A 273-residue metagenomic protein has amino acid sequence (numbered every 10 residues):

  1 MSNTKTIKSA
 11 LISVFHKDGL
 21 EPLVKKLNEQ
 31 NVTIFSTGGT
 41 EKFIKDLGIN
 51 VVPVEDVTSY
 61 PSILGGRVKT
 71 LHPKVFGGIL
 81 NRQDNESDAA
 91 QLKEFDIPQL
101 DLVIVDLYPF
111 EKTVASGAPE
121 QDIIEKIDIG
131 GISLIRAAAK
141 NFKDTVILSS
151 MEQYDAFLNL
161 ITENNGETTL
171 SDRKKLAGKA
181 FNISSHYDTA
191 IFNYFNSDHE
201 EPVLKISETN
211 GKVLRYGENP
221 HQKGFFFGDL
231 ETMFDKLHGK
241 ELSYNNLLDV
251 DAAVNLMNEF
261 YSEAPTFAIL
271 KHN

Functional and structural regions predicted by a protein language model:
M1-V57: N-terminal glycine-/serine-/threonine-rich phosphate-binding loop
N3-K8, K69-F76, F110-P119, A138-A139 (+1 more regions): Gly-rich Lys/Arg/Thr-decorated short loops/hinges at beta-loop-alpha junctions or inter-strand turns that position
T6-S9, E29-V32, L47-N50, H72-F76 (+10 more regions): Short coil/turn connectors at secondary-structure junctions
S13, L80, V103-Y108, L148-S149 (+2 more regions): Short beta-strand segments
G39-P109, V203: Glycine-rich nucleotide/cofactor/substrate-binding loop typically near the N-terminus or early in the first domain
L102-E125, I129-T168, G228-E231: A short, charged helix-loop
Y154-L160, N164, T168-N273: Active-site loops and adjacent core secondary-structure elements that bind or stabilize anionic groups
